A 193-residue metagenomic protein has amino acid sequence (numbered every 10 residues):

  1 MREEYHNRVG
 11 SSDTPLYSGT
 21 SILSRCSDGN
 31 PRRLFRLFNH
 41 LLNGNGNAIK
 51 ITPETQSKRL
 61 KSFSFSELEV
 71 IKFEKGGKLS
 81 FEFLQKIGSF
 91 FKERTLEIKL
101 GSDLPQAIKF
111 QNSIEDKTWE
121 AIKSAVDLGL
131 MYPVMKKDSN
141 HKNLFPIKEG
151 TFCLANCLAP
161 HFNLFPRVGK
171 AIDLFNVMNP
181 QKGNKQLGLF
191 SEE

Functional and structural regions predicted by a protein language model:
M1-E193: C-terminal leucine-rich, beta-strand-based interaction scaffolds used for sensing/assembly
